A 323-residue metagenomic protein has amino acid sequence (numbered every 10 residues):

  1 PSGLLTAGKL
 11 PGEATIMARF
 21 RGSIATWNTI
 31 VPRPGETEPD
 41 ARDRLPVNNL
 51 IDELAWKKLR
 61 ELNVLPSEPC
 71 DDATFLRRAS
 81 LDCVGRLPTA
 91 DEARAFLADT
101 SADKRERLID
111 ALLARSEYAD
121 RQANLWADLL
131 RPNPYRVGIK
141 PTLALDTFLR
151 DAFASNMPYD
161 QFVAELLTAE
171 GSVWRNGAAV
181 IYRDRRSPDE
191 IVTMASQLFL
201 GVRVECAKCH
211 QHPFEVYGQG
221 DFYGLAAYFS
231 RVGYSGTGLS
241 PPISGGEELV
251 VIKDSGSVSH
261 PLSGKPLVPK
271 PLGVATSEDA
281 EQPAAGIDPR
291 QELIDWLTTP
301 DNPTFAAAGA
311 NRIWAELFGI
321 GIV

Functional and structural regions predicted by a protein language model:
S2-L4, G8-D279, P289-L293, N302-V323: Short, structured secondary-structure elements that scaffold catalytic or ligand/cofactor-binding regions
